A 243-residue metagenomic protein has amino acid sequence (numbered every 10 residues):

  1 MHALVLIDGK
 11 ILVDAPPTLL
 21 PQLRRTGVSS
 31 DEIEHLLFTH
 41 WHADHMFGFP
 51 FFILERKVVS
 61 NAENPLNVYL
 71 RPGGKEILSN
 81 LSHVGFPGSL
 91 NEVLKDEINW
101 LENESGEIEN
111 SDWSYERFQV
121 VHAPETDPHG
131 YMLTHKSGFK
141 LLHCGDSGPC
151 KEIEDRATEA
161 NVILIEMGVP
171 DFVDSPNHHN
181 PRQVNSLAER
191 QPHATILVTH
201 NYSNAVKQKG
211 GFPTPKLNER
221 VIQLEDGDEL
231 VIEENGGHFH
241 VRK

Functional and structural regions predicted by a protein language model:
M1-V28, N99-D155, E225-K243: Core dinuclear metal-dependent hydrolase active-site scaffold
L12-P16, E34-H40, D44, R71 (+4 more regions): Active-site neighborhood of phospho(di)ester-bond hydrolases with catalytic His/Asp-centered motifs
P17-N67, E159-V162: Active-site metal-binding motif and surrounding structural segment of the metallo-beta-lactamase
Q22-R24, F47-F49, S79-N80, D127 (+4 more regions): Short glycine-/acidic-enriched loop or helix-start segments at secondary-structure transitions that form or flank
H40-H45, H122, N177-P181, H200: Histidine-centered active-site/metal-ligand motif
V58-I98: Acidic/polar short surface loop at catalytic or gating sites that assists cofactor/ion binding and chemistry
N64, N91-N99, N110-W113, F139 (+1 more regions): A short helix-to-beta-strand connector/capping loop
G148-N235: Cap/insert and terminal regions of metallo-dependent hydrolase folds
